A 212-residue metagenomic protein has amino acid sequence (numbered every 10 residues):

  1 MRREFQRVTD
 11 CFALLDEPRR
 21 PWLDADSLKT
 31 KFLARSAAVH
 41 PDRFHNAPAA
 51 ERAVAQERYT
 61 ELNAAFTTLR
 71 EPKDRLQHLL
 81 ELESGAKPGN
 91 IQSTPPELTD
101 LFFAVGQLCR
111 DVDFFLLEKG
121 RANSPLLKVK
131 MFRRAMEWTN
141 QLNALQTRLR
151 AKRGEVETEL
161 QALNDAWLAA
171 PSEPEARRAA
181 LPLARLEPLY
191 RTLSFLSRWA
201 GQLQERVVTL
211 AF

Functional and structural regions predicted by a protein language model:
M1-F212: C-terminal accessory/regulatory regions appended to core domains
